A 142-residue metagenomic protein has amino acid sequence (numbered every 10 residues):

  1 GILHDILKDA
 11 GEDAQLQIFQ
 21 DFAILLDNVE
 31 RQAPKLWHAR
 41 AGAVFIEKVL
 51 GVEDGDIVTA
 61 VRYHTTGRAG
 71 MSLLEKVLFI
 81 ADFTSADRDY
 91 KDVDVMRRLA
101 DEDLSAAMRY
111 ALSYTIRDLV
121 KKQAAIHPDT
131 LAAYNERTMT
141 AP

Functional and structural regions predicted by a protein language model:
G1-L112: Divalent metal-dependent catalytic cores for phosphoryl transfer on phosphate-bearing substrates
R117-P142: Charged phosphate-binding loop/patch that engages nucleotide di/tri-phosphates or the phosphate backbone of nucleic
